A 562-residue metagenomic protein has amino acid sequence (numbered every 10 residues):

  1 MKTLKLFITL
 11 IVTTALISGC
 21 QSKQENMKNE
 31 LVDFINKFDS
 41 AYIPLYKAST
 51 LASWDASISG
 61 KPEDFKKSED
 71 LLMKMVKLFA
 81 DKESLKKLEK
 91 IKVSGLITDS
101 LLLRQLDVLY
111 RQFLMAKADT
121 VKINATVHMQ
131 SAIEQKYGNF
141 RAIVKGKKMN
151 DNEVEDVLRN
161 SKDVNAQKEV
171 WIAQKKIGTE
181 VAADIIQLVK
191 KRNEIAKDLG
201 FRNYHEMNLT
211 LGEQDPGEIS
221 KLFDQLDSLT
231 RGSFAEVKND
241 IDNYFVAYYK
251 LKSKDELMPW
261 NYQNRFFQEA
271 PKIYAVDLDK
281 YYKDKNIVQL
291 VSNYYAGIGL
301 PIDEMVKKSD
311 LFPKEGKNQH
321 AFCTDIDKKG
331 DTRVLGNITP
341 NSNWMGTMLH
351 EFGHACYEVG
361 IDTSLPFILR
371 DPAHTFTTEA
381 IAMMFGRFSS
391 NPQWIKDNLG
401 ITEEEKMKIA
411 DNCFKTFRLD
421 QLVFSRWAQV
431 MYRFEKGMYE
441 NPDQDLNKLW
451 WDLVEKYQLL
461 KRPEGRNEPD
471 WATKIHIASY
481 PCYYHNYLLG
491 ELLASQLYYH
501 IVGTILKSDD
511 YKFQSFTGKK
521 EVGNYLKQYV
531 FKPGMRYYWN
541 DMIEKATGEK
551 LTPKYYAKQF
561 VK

Functional and structural regions predicted by a protein language model:
M1-I8: Bacterial N-terminal signal peptides that target proteins for export
L16-G19: C-terminal motif of bacterial Sec signal peptides marking the signal peptidase cleavage site
Q21-L31, S57, P62-D64, E213 (+8 more regions): C-terminal, non-catalytic "cap/extension" segments appended to globular domains
K23-A182, I186, C482, A557: N-terminal helix-rich structural modules
G146-E153, N160, I186-L335, E403-C413 (+1 more regions): Active-site-proximal, well-structured secondary-structure segments within enzyme catalytic domains
N165, E169-I172, I287, E315-N341 (+2 more regions): Active-site scaffold of zinc-dependent metalloenzymes
H205, N337, E358-M384: Post-HEXXH active-site segment of zinc metalloproteases
F223-S233, P372-I409, L497: Post-HExxH zinc-binding segment in Zn-dependent metallohydrolases
